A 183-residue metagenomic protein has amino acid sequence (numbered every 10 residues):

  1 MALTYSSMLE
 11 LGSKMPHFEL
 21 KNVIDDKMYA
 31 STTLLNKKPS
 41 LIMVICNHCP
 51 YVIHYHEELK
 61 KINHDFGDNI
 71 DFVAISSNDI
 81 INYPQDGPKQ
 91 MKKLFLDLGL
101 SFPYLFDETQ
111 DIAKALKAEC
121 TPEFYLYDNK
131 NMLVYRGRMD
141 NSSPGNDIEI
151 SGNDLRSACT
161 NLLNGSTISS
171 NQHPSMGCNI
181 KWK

Functional and structural regions predicted by a protein language model:
M1-N171, N179-K183: Chalcogenol-based redox active-site neighborhoods
